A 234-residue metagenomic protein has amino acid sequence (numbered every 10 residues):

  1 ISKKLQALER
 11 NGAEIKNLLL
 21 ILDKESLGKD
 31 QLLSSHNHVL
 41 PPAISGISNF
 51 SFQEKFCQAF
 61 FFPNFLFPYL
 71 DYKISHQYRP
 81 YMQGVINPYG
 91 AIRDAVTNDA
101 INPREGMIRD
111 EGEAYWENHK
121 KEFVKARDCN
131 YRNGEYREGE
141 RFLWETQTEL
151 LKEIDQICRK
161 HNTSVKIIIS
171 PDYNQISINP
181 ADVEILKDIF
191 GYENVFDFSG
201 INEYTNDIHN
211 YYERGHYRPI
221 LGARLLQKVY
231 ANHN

Functional and structural regions predicted by a protein language model:
I1, S26-L32, Q175-N179, Y204-I208: Extracytoplasmic/secreted cell-surface and envelope-processing proteins
I1-C57: Membrane-embedded segments
I21-D23, I168-D172, F198-I201: Active-site-proximal beta-strand/loop segments in catalytic clefts of secreted hydrolases
S35-D155: Secreted/periplasmic serine-hydrolase-like ester/acetyl group-modifying domain
R141-E145, Y173-N179: Acidic-and-aromatic substrate-binding clefts and catalytic sites of carbohydrate-active enzymes
L150-V165, Y192-E193: A structural motif corresponding to the C-terminal end of an alpha-helix and its immediate exit/capping segment
S177-N234: C-terminal regions of proteins
